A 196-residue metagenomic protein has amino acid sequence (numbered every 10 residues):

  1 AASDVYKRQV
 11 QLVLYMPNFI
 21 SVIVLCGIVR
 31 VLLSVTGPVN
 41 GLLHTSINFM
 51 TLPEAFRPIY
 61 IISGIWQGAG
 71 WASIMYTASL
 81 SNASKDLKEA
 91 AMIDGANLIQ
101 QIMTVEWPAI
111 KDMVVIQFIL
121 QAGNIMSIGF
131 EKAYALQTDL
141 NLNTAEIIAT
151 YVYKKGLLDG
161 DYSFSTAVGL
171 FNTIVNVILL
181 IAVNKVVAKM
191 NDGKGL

Functional and structural regions predicted by a protein language model:
A1-L196: A structural signal for multi-pass alpha-helical bundles of membrane permease subunits that mediate small-molecule
